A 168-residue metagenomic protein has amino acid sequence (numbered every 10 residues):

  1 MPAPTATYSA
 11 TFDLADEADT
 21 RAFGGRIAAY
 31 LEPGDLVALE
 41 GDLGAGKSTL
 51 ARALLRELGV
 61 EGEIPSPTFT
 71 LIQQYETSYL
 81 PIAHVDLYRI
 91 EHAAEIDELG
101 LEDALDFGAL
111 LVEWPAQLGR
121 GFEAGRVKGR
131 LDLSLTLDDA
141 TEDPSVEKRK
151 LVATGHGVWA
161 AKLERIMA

Functional and structural regions predicted by a protein language model:
M1-T5, A10, E102-A168: Short phosphate-coordinating micro-motif centered on Lys-Gly-acidic
P2-R26: N-terminal pre-Walker A segment at the start of P-loop NTPase domains
A28-G34: Phosphate-binding P-loop
V37-L39: Hydrophobic anchor at the beta1->P-loop junction of P-loop NTPases
D42: P-loop (Walker A) phosphate-binding loop of NTP-binding proteins
K47: Conserved lysine of the Walker
E63-T68, Q74-P115: Conserved nucleotide-sensing/catalytic segment adjacent to the nucleotide-binding pocket in NTP-handling enzymes
